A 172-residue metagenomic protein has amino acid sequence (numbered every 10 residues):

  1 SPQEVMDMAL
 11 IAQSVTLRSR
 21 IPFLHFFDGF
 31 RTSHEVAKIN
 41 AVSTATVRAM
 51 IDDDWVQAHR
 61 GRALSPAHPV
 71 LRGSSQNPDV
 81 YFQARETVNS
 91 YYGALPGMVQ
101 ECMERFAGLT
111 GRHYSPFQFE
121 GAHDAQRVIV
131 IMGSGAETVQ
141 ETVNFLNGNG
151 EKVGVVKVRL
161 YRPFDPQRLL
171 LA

Functional and structural regions predicted by a protein language model:
S1-G29: Internal, well-ordered domain-core segments that constitute the primary functional module of diverse proteins
Q3, F30-T32, M132-T138: Gly/Ser/Thr-rich loops at beta-strand to alpha-helix junctions that form or flank small-molecule/cofactor-binding
E4-V15, G97, E101, R105 (+2 more regions): Alpha-helical scaffold segments in soluble metabolic enzymes
D7-L10, H34-A41, E141-T142, R168: Short acidic, glycine/serine/threonine-rich loops at helix termini
S14-R18, V42-T46, G148-G150: Short, low-complexity, polar/charged sequence segments that are solvent-exposed and flexible
F23-Q118: Conformationally flexible catalytic loops at phosphate/diphosphate-handling active centers
M103-A172: Thiamine diphosphate
